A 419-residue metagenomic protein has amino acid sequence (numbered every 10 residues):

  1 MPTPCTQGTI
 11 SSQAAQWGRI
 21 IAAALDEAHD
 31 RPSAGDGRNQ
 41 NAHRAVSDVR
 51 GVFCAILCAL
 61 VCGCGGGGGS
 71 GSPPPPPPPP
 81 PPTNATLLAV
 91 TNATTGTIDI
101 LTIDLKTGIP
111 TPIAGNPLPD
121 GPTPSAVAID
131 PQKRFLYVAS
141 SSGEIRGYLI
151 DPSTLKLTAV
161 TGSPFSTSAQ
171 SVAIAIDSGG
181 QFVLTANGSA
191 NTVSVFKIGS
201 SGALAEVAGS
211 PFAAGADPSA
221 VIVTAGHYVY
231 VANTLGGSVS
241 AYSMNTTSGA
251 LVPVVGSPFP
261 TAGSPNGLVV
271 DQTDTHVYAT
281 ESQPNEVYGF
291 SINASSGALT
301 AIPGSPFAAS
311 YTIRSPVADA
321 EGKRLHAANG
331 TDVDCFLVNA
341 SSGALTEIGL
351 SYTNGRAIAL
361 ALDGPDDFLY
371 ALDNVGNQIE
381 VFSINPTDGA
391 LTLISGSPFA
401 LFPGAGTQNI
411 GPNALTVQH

Functional and structural regions predicted by a protein language model:
C54-L87: Bacterial Sec-dependent N-terminal signal peptides
P76-P117, V127-I129, V417-Q418: An edge-strand/N-cap motif at the start of beta-rich repeat modules
P82-N84, D130-K133, I176-G179, V223-G226 (+4 more regions): Residue-level detector of Asp-centered blade-edge/turn motifs that repeat once per structural unit in beta-propeller
A93, S141, G188, T234 (+7 more regions): Short loop/turn segments immediately following the C-termini of beta-strands
I98-K106, G115-N116, I145-D151, G162-S163 (+12 more regions): A structural feature that tracks compact, well-ordered secondary-structure segments with a strong bias toward
V375, S395-H419: Blade-level signature of beta-propeller repeat domains, shared across WD40, Kelch, NHL, RCC1 and BNR/Asp-box propellers
